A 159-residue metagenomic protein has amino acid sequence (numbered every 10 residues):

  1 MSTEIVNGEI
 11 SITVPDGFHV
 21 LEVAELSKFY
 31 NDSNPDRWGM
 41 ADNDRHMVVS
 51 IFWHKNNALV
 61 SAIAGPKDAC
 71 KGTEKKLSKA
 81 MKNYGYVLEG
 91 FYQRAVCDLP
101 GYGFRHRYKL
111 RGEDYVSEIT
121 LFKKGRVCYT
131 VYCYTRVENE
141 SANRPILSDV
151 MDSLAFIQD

Functional and structural regions predicted by a protein language model:
M1-P35: N-terminal "mature-domain start" segment
I5, K123-K124: Generic beta-strand structural signal
V6, T13-P15, L21, A41 (+3 more regions): A structural detector for beta-sheet-dominated domains
E9, A64-K71, S141, P145: Soluble non-cytosolic domains of exported or imported proteins
E9, G125-R126: Residue-level signal for tight coil/turn positions that link beta-strands
T13, G72, K76, I146-D149: Extracytoplasmic/secreted proteins, especially bacterial periplasmic and envelope-associated proteins
D16-H19, C128-D159: Surface-exposed amphipathic alpha-helical segments
E25-E118, K123, Y129-T130: Conserved polar/disulfide-associated segments of primarily extracytoplasmic proteins
